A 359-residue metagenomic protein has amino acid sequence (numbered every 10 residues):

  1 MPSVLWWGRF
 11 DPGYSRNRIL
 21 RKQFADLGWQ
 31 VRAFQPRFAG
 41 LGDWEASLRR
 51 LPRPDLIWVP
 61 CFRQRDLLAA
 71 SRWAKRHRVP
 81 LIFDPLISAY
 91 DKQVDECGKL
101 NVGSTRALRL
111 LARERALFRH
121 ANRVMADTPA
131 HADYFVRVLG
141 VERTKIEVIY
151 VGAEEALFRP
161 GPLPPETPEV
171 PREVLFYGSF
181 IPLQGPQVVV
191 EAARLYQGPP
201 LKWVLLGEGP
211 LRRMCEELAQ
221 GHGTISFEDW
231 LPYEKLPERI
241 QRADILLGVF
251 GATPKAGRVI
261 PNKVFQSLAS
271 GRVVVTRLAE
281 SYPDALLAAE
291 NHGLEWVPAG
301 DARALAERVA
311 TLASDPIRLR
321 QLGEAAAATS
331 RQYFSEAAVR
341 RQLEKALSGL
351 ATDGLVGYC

Functional and structural regions predicted by a protein language model:
L5, E166-R194, V204: Conserved donor-binding/catalytic core segment of Leloir-type glycosyltransferases
A46-L48, R76, S104-V124: Membrane-proximal helix-turn-helix segments that form the acceptor-binding/catalytic region of lipid-linked
A74-Q93: Active-site proximal beta-strand in glycosyltransferases
D91, Q184, P232-R239, L246-L268 (+2 more regions): Nucleotide-sugar-dependent
A130, G152: Carbohydrate-associated surface elements
P171, R213-R239, W296: Nucleotide-activated donor-binding/catalytic signature segment of Leloir-type glycosyltransferases, i.e., the conserved
A288-R303, T311-P316: Conserved acidic donor-binding segment of nucleotide-sugar-dependent glycosyltransferases
T311, R318-Q332: A short, well-ordered alpha-helix in the C-terminal region of glycosyltransferases
